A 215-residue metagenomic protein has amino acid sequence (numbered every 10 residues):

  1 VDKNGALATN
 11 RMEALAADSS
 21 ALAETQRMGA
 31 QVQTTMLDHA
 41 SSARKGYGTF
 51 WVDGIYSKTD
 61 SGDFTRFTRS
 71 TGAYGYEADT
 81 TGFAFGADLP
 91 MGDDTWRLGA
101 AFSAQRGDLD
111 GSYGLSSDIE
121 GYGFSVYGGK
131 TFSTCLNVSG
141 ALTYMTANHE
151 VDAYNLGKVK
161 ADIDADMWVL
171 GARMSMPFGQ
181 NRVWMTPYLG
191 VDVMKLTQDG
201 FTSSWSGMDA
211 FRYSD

Functional and structural regions predicted by a protein language model:
D2-M185: Outer membrane beta-barrel translocator domains of Type V secretion systems
A165-D215: Detector for outer-membrane/organellar transmembrane beta-barrel domains, recognizing the amphipathic beta-strand
